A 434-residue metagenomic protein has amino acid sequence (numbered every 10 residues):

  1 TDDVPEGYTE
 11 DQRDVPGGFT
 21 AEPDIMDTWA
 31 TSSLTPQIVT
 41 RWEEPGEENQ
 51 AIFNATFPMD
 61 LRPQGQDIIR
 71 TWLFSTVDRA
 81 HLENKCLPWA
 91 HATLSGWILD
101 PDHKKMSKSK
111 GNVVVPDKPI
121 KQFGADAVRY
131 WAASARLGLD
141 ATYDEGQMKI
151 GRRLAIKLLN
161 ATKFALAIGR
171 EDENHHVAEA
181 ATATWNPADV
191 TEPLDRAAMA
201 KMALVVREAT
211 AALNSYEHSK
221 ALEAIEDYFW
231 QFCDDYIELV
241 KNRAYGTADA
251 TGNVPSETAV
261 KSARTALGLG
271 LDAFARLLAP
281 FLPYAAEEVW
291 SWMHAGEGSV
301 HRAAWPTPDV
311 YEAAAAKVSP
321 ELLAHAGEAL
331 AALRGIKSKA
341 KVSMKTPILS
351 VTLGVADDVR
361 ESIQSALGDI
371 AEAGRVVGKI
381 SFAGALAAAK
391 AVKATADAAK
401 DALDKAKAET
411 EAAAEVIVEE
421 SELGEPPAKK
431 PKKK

Functional and structural regions predicted by a protein language model:
T1-A30, L34, L82-A125, T142-K434: Feature 926 captures the class I aminoacyl-tRNA synthetase adenylation module centered on the KMSKS loop
D24-I25, I52, T56-D67: A short glycine/serine-rich beta->alpha loop
T35, V39-E43: Reverse-transcriptase-like RNA-dependent polymerase core
W42-I52: Cytochrome P450 heme-binding Cys-pocket and its upstream "meander" loop
I52-M59, D140, Y311, E422: Short glycine/proline-rich turn/loop motifs
Q66-I69, P119-A133: Aromatic-rich carbohydrate-recognition surfaces in CAZymes
